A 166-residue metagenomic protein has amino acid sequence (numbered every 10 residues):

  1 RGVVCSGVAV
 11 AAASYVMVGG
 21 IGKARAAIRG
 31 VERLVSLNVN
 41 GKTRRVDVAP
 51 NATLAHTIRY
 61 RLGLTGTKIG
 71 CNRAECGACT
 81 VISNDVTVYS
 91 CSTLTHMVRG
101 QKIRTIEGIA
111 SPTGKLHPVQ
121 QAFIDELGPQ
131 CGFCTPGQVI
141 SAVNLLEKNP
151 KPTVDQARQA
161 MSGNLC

Functional and structural regions predicted by a protein language model:
R1-C166: Signature of N-terminal electron-transfer/Fe-S-associated modules in redox systems
